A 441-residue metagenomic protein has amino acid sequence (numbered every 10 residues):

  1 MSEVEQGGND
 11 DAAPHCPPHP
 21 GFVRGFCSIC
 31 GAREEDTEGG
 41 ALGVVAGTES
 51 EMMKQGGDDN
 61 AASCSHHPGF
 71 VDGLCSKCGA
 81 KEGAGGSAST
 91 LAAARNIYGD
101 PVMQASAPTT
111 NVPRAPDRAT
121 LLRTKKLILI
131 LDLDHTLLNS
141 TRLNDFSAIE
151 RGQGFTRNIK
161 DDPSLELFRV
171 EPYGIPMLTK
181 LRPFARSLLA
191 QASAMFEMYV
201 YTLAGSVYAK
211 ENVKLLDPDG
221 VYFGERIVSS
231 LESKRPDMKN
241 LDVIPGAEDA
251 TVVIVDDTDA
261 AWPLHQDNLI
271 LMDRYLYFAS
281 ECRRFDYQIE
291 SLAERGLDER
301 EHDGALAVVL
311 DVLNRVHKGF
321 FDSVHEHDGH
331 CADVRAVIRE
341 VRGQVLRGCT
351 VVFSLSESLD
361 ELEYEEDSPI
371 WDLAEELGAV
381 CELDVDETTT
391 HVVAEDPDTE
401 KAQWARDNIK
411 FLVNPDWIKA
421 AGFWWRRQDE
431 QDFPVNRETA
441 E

Functional and structural regions predicted by a protein language model:
M1-K126, L138-K160: Long, acidic (Asp/Glu-rich), low-complexity accessory segments flanking structured domains
G21-S28, V71-L74, T124-L137, L188 (+9 more regions): Core residues of folded domains in eukaryotic genome-function proteins
C27, L42-G43, V341-W417: Interaction modules related to DNA damage response and DNA replication/repair
G31-A32, S87-A93, T141-Q153, A204 (+11 more regions): Short coil/turn segments at secondary-structure boundaries
Q55, A107-L122, L129, T179-R186 (+5 more regions): Eukaryotic beta-rich interaction modules
K180, A185-K214, S230, V351: Substrate-recognition element of Asp-dependent hydrolases with the DxDx(T/V) motif
A185-R186, D259-V334, L346, P369: C-terminal folded domains that constitute the principal catalytic or ligand-binding module of multi-domain proteins
S206, K210-A250: Substrate-recognition "cap/lid" segment bordering the active-site pocket of phosphatases
